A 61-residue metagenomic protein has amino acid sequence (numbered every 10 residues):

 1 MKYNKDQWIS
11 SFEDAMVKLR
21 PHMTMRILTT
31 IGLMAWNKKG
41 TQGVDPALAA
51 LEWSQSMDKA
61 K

Functional and structural regions predicted by a protein language model:
M1-R26: N-terminal acidic leader/helix
W8, I27, D45-A49: Residue-level detector of well-ordered alpha-helical segments, enriched for hydrophobic/aromatic packing positions
S11, A15, I31, A49-S56: Charge-rich, solvent-exposed alpha-helical interaction surfaces
A15, L19, T30, G43 (+1 more regions): Residue-level detector of solvent-exposed, low-hydrophobicity positions
R26-V44: Amphipathic alpha-helical segments that form the core helices of the histone-fold
K38-K61: Short, charged early-sequence alpha-helical segments and their helix-coil boundaries
